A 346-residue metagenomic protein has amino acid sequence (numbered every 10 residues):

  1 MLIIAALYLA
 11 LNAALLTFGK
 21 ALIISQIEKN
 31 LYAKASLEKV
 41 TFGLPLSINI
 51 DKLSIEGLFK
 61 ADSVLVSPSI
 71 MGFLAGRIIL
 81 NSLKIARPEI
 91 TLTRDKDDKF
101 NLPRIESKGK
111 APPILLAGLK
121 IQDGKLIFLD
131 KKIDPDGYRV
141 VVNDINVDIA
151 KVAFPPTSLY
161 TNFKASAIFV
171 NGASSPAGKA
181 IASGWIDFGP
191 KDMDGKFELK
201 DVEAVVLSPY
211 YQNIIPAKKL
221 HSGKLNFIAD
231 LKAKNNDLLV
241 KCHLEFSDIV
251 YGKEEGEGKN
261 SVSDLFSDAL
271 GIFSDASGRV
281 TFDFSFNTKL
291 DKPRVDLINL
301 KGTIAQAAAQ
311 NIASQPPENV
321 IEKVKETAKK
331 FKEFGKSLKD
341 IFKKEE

Functional and structural regions predicted by a protein language model:
M1, W185, L220, K224 (+1 more regions): Extended terminal
M1-Y32, P317-F331: N-terminal type II signal-anchor transmembrane helix that functions as the membrane-insertion/stop-transfer segment
A33, E56-P68, D95-D97, I105 (+6 more regions): Amphipathic hydrophobic-ligand
T41-D98, I105-D130, K232: Flexible beta-edge/linker motif
G43, S69-F73, T93, V152 (+3 more regions): Short beta-strand micro-motifs enriched in acidic
R87, F169, D201, F246-D248: Transmembrane beta-strands of outer-membrane beta-barrel pores
I105-Y211, F286-T288, P293, I298-E318: Elongated, acidic membrane-bridging lipid-handling scaffolds and related periplasm/extracellular "bridge/tunnel" systems
